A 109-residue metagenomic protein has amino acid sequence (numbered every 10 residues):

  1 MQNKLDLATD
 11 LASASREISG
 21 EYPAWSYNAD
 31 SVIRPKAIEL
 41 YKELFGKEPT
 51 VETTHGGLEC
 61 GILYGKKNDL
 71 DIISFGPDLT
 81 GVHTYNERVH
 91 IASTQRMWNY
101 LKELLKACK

Functional and structural regions predicted by a protein language model:
M1, I33, H55-G56: Residue-level preference for nonpolar/small residues embedded in alpha-helices
M1-S13: Acidic-enriched catalytic cores of C-N bond-cleaving enzymes acting on peptides and small amides
A14-R34, G61: A short beta-alpha structural unit
K42-K47: Short, surface-exposed connector motifs at secondary-structure boundaries
E48-E103: Zn-dependent metallopeptidase/amidohydrolase metal-coordination segment
L105-K109: Short, hydrophobic alpha-helical segments
